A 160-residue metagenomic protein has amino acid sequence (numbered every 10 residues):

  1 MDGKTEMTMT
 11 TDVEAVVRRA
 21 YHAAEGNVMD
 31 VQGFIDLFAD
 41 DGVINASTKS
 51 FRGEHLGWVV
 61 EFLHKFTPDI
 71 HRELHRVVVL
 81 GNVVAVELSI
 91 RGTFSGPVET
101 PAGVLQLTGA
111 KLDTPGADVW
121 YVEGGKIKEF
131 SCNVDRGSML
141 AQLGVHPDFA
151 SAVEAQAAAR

Functional and structural regions predicted by a protein language model:
M1-D40, A150-R160: Short, low-complexity N-terminal intrinsically disordered segments enriched in polar/charged residues
T11-A15, V31-G96: A solvent-exposed, acidic/Ser-Thr-rich amphipathic alpha-helical stretch
H71-E73, L112-A117: Short, surface-exposed coil-to-beta transition loops
V77, W120-V122: A structural signal for short hydrophobic beta-strand segments in well-ordered beta-sheet cores
G96-L107: Short, surface-exposed loop/helix-turn segments at secondary-structure junctions that function as lids/hinges flanking
K128-R160: Low-complexity, intrinsically disordered terminal/linker segments enriched in charged and Gly/Pro repeats
